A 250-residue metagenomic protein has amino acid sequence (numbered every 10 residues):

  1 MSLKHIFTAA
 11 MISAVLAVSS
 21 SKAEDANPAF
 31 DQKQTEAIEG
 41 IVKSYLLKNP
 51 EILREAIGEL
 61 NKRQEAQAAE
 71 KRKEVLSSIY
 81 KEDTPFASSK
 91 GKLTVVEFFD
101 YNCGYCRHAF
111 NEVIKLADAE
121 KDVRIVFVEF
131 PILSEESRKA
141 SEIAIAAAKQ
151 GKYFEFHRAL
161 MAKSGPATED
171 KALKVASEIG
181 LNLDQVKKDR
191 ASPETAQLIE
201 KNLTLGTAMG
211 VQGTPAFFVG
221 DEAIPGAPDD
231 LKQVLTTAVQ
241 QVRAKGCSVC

Functional and structural regions predicted by a protein language model:
S2-H5, V18-V75, V249: N-terminal targeting signals for export/organelle localization
L3-H5, E24-A37, S177-C250: C-terminal cap of thioredoxin/glutaredoxin-like
A9-A17: Bacterial N-terminal signal peptides
L76-L93, A117-D118: A short beta-strand-turn-helix
L93-Y101: N-terminal pre-triad scaffold of radical SAM enzymes
V96, R107-E178, N182, K187 (+2 more regions): Structural alpha/beta surface segment adjacent to cysteine/selenocysteine redox centers across thiol/disulfide enzymes
D100-A109, F217-F218: The canonical Cys-X-X-Cys-His
D100-Y101, F130-P131, E222, D229: Solvent-exposed coil/turn segments that connect beta secondary-structure elements in extracytoplasmic/periplasmic
